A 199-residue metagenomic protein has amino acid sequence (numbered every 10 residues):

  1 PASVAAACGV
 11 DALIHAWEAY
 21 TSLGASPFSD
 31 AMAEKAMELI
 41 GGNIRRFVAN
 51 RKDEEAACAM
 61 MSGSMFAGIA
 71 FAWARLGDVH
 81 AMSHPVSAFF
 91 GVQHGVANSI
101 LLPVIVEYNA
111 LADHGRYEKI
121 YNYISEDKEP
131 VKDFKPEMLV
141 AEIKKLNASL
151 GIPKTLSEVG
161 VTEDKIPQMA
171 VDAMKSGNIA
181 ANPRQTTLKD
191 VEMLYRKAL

Functional and structural regions predicted by a protein language model:
P1-A74: Carboxylate- and glycine-rich phosphate/diphosphate-binding segment that chelates Mg2+/Mn2+
V4-D11, P27-E38, V96, L111-H114 (+2 more regions): Alpha-helix N-cap/helix-start motif at coil-to-helix transitions, marked by capping-box chemistry
L13-W17, M60-G68, L102, I143 (+3 more regions): Short alpha-helical scaffolding segments that buttress acidic/His motifs in well-ordered protein cores
A31-K35, A59-S62, A81-H84, I100 (+4 more regions): Amphipathic alpha-helical interaction segments
M65-N98, S176-A181: Glycine-rich phosphate/pyrophosphate-binding beta-alpha loops
V86-K165: Gly/Pro-rich interdomain helix-loop hinge
T162-L199: Short, amphipathic C-terminal "tail helix"
